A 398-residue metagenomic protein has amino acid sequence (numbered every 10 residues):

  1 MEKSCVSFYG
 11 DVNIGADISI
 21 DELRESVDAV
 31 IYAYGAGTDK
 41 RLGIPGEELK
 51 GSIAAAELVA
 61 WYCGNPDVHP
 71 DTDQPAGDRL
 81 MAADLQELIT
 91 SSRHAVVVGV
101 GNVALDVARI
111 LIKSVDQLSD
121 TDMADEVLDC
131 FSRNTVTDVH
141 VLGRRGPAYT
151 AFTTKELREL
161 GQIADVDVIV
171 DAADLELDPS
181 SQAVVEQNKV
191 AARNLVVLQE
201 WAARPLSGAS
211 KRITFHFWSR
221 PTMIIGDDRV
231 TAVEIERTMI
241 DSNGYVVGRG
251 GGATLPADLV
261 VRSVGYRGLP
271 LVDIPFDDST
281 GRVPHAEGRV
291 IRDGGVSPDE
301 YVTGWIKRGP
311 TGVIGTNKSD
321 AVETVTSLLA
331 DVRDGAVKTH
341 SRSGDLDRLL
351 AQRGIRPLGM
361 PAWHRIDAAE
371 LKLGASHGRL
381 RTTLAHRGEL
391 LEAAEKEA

Functional and structural regions predicted by a protein language model:
M1-L49, T214-H216, T222-I235: Feature captures the FAD/FMN-dependent oxidoreductase FAD-binding
E22-A29, T90-S91, V246-D258: Core beta-strand elements of the Rossmann-like FAD/NAD(P) dinucleotide-binding domain in flavoenzyme oxidoreductases
S26-G35, V96-V98, L255-G265: Short hydrophobic core segments
D39-R133, V283-I291: Glycine-rich dinucleotide-binding loop and its adjacent helix/turn
G51, L105, R109-G251, T326-L328 (+2 more regions): Dinucleotide-binding/catalytic capping subdomain of oxidoreductase cores
G51-H69, D73, G77-D84, I224 (+2 more regions): FAD-site-proximal beta/loop scaffold in flavoenzymes
A183-S219, M223-F276, G354-A398: C-terminal catalytic lobe of FAD-dependent flavoproteins
R289-A398: C-terminal, flexible cofactor-proximal segment of oxidoreductases
